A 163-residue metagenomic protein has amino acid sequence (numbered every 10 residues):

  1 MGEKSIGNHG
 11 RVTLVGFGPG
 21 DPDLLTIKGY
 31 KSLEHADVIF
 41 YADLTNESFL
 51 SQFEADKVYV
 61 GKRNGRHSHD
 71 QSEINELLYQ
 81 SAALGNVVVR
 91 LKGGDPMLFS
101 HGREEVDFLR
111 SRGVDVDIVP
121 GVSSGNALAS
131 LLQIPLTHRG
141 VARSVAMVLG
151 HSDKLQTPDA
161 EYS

Functional and structural regions predicted by a protein language model:
M1-F17, P22, I27-V122, A127: Class I S-adenosyl-L-methionine
G2-V12, L44, V116-D117, S123-S163: Beta-strand/loop-alpha-helix module characteristic of Rossmann-like adenine-cofactor folds
